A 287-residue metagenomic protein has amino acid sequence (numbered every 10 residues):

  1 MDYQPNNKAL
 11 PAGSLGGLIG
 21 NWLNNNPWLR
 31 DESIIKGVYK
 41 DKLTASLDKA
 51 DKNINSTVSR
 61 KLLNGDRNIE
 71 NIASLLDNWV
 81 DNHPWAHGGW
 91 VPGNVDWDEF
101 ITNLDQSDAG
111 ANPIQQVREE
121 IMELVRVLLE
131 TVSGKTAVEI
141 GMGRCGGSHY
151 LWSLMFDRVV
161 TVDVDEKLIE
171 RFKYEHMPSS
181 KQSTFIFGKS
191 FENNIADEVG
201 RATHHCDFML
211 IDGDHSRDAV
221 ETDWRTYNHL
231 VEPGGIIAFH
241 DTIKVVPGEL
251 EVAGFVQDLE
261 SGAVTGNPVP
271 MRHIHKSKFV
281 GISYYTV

Functional and structural regions predicted by a protein language model:
M1-L210, D214-V287: A short alpha-helical cap/connector motif
